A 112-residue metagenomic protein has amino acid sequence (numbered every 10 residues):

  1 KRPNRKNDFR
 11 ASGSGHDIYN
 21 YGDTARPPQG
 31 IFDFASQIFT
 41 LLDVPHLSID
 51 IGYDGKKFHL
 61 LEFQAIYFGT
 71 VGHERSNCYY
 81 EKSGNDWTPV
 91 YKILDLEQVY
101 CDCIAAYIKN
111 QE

Functional and structural regions predicted by a protein language model:
K1-S14, F34-L47, G55-F58, A65-H73: Phosphate-binding core of ATP-grasp and ATP-grasp-like enzymes
H16-G30, Y53-E112: C-terminal active-site "lid" helix and adjoining low-complexity regulatory extension at the edge of ATP-using catalytic
